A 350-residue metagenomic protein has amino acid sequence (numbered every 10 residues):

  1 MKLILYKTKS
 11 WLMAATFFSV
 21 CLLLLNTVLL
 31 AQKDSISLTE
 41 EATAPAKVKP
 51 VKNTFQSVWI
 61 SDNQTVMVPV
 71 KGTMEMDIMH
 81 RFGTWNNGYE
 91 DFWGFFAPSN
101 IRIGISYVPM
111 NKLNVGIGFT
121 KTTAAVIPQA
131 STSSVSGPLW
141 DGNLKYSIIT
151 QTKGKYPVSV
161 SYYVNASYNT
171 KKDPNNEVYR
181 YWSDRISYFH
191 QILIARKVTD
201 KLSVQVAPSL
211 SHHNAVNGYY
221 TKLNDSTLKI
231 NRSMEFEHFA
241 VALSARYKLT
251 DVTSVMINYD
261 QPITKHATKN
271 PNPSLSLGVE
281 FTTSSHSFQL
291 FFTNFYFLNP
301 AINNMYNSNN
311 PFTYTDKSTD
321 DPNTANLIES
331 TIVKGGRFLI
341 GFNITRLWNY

Functional and structural regions predicted by a protein language model:
M1-S35: Bacterial Sec-dependent N-terminal signal peptides
L12, F96, E235-F236: Conserved phosphate-coordination/catalytic loops
Q32-T170, I186-H190, A195-V206, S211 (+4 more regions): Transmembrane beta-barrel domains of Gram-negative outer membranes and organellar outer membranes
P174: A substrate-binding/cap region within the structured catalytic cores of diverse enzymes
V178-R180: Second-shell loop/turn segments in exported
W182-D184, L193-V198, S233-E235, S244-K248: Short, conserved, surface-exposed binding loops centered on an aromatic residue
V206-Q261: A mid-sequence, solvent-exposed acidic-amphipathic segment
E237-A240, P271-L275: Charged helix-capping and loop-helix junction motifs
